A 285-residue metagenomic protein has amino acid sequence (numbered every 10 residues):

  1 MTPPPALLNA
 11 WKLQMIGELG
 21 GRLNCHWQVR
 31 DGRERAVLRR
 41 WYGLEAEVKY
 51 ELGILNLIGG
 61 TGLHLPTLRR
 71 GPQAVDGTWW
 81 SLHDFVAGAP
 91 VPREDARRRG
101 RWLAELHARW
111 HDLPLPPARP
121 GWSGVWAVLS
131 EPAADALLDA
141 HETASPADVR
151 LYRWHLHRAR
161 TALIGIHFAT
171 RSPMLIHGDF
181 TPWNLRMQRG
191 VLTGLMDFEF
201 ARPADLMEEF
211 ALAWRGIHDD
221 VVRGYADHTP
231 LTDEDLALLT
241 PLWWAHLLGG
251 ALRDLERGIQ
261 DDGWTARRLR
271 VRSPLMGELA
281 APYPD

Functional and structural regions predicted by a protein language model:
M1-M15: Juxta-kinase regulatory segment immediately upstream of eukaryotic protein kinase catalytic domains
G20-R33, V37-L38, L68, R160-F210: Active-site acidic catalytic loop and adjacent metal/ATP-binding pocket of ATP-dependent phosphoryl transfer enzymes
R39-T78, P90-E105: A conserved alpha-helical element in kinase catalytic cores
V86: Residues forming the ATP-binding cleft of Hanks-type serine/threonine protein kinase domains
V91-R150, P173: A cross-family kinase active-site recognition segment
V128-A144, L151, G250-D285: ATP/Mg2+ or Mg2+-diphosphate-binding catalytic cores that bind nucleotide phosphates or diphosphates via glycine-rich
L206-P230, A245-D262: Active-site activation/catalytic loop segments of kinase-like enzymes and analogous catalytic loops in related
